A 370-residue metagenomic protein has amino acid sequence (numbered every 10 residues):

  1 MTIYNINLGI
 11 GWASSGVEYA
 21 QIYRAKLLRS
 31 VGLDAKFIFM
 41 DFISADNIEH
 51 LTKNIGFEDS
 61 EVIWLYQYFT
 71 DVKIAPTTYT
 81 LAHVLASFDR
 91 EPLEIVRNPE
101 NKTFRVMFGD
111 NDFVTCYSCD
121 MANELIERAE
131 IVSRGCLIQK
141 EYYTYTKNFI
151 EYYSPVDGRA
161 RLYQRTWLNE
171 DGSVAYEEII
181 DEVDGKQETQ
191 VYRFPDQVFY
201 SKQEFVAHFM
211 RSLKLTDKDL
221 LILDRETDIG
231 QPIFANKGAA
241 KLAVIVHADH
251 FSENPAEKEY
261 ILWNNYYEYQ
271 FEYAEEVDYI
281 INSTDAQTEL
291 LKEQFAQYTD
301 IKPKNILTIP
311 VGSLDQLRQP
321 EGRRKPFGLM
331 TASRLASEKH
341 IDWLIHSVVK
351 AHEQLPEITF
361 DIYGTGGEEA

Functional and structural regions predicted by a protein language model:
A207-L215, D249, E259-I280: Membrane-proximal helix-turn-helix segments that form the acceptor-binding/catalytic region of lipid-linked
F209-I229: Short N-terminal targeting/anchoring amphipathic segment
A235-N254: Active-site proximal beta-strand in glycosyltransferases
N254-E257, I309-P326: Acidic anion/phosphate-binding donor-loop and adjacent secondary structure in glycosyltransferase catalytic cores
Y267, E275-P303: A short, active-site helix/loop in glycosyltransferases that binds the activated sugar's phosphate group
S283, L329-S333, Y363: Short hydrophobic "strand-cap" motifs at the C-terminus of beta-strands
P320-K339, I345-V348: Conserved donor-binding/catalytic core segment of Leloir-type glycosyltransferases
I341, I345-A370: A conserved nucleotide-sugar
